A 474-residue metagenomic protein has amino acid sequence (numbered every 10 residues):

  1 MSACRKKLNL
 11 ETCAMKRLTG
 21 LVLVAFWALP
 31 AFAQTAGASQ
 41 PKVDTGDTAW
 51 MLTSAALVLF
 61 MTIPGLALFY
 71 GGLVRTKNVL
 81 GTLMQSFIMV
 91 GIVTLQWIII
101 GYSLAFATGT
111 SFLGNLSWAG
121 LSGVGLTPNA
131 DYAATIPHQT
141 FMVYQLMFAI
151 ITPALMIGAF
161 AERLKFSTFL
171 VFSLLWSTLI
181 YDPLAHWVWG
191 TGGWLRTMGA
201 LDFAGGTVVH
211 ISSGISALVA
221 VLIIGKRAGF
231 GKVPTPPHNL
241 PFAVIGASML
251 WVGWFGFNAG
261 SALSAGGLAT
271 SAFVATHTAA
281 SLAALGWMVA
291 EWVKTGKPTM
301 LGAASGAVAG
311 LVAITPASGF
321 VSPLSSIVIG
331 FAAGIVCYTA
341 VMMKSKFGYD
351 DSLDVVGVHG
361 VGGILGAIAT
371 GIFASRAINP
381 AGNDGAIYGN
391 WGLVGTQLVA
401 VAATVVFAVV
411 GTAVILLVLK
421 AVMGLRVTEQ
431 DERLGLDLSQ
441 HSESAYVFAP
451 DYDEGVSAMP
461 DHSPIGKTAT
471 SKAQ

Functional and structural regions predicted by a protein language model:
M1-Q34: N-terminal secretory/membrane targeting signals
P30-Q474: Glycine- and aromatic-enriched membrane alpha-helices
